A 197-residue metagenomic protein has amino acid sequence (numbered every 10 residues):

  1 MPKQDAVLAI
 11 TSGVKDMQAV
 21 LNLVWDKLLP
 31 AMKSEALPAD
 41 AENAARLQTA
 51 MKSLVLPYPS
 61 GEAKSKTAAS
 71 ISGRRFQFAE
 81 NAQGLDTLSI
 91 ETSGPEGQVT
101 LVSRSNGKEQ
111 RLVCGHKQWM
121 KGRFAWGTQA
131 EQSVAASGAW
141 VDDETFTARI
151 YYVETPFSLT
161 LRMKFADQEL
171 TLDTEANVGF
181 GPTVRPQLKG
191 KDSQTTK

Functional and structural regions predicted by a protein language model:
M1-E131, D142, Y152-K197: Catalytic loop of the DD-peptidase/beta-lactamase superfamily, centered on the K-T-G motif and neighboring
G138-A139: Long terminal regulatory regions of eukaryotic proteins
